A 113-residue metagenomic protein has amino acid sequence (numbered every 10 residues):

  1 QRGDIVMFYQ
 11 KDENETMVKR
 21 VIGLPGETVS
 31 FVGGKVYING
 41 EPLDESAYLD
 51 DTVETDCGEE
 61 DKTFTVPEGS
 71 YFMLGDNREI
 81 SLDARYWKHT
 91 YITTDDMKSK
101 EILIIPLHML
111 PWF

Functional and structural regions predicted by a protein language model:
Q1-F113: Soluble "head" domains of membrane/secretory-pathway proteins
